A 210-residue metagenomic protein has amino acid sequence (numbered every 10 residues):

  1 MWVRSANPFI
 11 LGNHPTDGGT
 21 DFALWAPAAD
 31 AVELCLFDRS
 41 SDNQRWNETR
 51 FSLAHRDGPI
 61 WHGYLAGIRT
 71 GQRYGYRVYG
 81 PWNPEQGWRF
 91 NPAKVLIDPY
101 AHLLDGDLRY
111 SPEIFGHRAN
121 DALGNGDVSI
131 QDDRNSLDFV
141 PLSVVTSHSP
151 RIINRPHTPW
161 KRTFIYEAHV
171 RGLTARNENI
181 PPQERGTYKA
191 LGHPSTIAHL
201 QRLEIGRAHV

Functional and structural regions predicted by a protein language model:
M1-R207: N-terminal structural segment of carbohydrate-active enzymes
